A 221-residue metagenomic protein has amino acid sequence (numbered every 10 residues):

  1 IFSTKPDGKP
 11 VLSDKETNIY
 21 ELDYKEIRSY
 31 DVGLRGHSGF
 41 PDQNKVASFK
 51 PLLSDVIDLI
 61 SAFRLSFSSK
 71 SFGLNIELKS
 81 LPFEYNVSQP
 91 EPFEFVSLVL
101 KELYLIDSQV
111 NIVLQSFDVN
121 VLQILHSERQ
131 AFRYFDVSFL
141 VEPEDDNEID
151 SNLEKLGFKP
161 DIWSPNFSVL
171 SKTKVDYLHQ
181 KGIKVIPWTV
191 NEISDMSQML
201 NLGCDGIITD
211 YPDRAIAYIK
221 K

Functional and structural regions predicted by a protein language model:
I1-D136, L140, F158-K159, P165 (+1 more regions): Metal-dependent phosphodiesterase/phospholipase catalytic core, i.e., the His/Asp/Glu-rich active-site region
F132-K221: C-terminal active-site rim and adjoining tail of enzyme catalytic domains
